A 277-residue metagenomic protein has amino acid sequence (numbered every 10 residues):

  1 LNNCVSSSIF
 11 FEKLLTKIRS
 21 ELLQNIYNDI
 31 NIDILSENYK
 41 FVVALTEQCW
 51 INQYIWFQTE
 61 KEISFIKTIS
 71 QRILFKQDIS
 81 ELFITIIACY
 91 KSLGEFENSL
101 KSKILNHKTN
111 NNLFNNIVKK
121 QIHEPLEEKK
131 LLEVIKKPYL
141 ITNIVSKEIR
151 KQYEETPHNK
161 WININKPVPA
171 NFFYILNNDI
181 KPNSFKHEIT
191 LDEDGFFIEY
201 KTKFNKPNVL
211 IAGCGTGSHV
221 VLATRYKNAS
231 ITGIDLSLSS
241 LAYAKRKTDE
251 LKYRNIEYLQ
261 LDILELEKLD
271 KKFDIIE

Functional and structural regions predicted by a protein language model:
L1-K151, E155-W161, F204, Y226: N-terminal accessory segments
E155, K160, N165-P207, L222: Conserved alpha-helix/loop element of class I SAM-dependent methyltransferases that forms part of the SAM/SAH-binding
F204-G215, T232: Conserved class I S-adenosyl-L-methionine
T216-N228: Conserved SAM-binding loop of SAM-dependent methyltransferases across substrates and taxa, primarily the Class I
S237: Conserved SAM/SAH-binding beta-strand->alpha-helix loop
A244-K245: Conserved SAM-binding loop
K252-L264: Conserved SAM-binding strand-loop segment of SAM-dependent methyltransferases
E267-I276: A short acidic, Gly/Pro-enriched loop at the edge of an enzyme's catalytic core that lines a small-molecule cofactor
